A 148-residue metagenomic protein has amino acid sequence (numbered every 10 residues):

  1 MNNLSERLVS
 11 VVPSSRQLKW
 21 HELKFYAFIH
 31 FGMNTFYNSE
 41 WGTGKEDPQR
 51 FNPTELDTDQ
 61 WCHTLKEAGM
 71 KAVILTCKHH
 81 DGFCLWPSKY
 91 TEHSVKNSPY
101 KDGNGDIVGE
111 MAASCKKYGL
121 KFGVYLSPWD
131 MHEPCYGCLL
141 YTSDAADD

Functional and structural regions predicted by a protein language model:
M1-W41: N-terminal carbohydrate-binding accessory modules
V9-S10, E46-A68, H93-A113: Aromatic- and glycine-enriched glycan-recognition loops and surfaces that form the carbohydrate-binding subsites
E22-Y26, A68-V73, Y118-G123: Loop/turn elements at helix/coil->beta-strand transitions in domains of secreted/extracellular proteins
Y26, G32-F36, H79-G82, W129-H132: Solvent-exposed loop/turn segments at secondary-structure junctions within structured extracellular/periplasmic domains
N38, A68-D102, P134: Aromatic-lined carbohydrate-binding/catalytic grooves of carbohydrate-active enzymes
S39-N52, L139-L140: Acidic/histidine-rich helix-loop elements that form or flank divalent-metal/phosphate-binding sites at the catalytic
K121-E133: Aromatic-lined carbohydrate-recognition surfaces of secreted/lumenal glycan-active proteins
Y141-A146: Conserved small/polar residues in nucleotide/adenosyl-binding loops
